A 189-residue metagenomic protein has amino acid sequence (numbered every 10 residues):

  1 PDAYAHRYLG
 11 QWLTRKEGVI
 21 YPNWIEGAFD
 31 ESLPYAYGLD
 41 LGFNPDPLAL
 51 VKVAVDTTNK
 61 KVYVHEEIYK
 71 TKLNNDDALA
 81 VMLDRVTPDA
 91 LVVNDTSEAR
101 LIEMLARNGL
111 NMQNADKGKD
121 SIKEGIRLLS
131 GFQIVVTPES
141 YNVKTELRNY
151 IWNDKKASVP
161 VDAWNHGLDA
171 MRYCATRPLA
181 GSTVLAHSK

Functional and structural regions predicted by a protein language model:
P1-L39: ATPase catalytic-site recognition across NTP-hydrolyzing enzymes
Y8, D40, L50, V92-N94 (+1 more regions): Short, conserved catalytic/metal-binding motifs centered on acidic residues
L13, F43-N44, A99-R100: Short, solvent-exposed loop/turn segments at secondary-structure junctions
E31-V55: Gly/Thr-rich phosphate-binding beta-strand-loop-beta motif of the actin/hexokinase/Hsp70
V51, T58-P160, G181-K189: Mg2+-dependent endonuclease catalytic cores in nucleic-acid-processing enzymes, primarily RNase H-like
D162-S182, S188: Acidic, Mg2+-coordinating catalytic module of metal-dependent nucleases/exonucleases that use a two-metal-ion mechanism
